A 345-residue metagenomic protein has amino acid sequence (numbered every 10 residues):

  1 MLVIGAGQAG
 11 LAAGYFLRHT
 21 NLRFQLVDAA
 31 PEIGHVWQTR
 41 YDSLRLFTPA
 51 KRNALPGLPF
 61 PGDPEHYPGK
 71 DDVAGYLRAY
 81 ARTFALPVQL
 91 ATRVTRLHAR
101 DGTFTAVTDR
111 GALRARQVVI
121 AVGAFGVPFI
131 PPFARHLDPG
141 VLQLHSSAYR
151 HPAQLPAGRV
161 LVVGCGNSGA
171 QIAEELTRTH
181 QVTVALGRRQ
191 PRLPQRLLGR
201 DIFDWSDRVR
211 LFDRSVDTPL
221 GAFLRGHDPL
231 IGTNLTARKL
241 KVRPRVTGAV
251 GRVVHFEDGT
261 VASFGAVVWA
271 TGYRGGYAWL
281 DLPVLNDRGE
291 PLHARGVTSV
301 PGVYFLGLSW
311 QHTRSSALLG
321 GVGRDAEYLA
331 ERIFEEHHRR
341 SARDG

Functional and structural regions predicted by a protein language model:
M1-A30, G34-V36, E65-N167, Q171-G345: Flavin (primarily FAD) cofactor-binding/catalytic cores of flavoenzymes
D42-A54, G199-D201: Short, flexible, mixed-charge acidic loops at enzyme active sites
P49-P64, F212-D213: Glycine-rich flavin
